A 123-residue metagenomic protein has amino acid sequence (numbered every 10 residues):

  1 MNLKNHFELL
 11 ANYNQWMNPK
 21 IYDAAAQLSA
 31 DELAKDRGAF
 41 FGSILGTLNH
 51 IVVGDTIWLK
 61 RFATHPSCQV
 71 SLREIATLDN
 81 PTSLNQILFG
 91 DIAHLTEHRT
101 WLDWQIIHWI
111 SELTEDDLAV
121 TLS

Functional and structural regions predicted by a protein language model:
M1-N5: Basic/polar N-terminal segments that are highly enriched at the extreme N-terminus, encompassing both cleavable
E8-D23, Q27-D79: Short, contiguous alpha-helical
V52-S123: Short, helix-capping/interhelical loops that line the mouth of catalytic, cofactor-, or ligand-binding pockets
